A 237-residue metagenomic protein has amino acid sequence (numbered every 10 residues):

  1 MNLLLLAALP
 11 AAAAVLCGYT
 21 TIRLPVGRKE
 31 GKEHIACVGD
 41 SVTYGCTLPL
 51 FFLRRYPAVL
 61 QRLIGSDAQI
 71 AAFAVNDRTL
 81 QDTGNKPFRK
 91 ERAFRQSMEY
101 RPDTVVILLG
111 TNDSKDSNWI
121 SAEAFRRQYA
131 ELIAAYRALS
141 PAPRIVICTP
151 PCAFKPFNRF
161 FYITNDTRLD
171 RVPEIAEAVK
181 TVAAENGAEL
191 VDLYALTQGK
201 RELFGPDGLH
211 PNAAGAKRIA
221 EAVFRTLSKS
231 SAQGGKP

Functional and structural regions predicted by a protein language model:
M1-V38, V42-F51, Q61-D67, E99-Y100 (+4 more regions): N-terminal secretory targeting modules
K32-A36, V42-A130: Conserved SGNH/GDSL esterase-like catalytic core that processes O-acyl groups on lipids and polysaccharides
L48, P150-P237: Catalytic His-Asp segment of secreted/periplasmic serine-dependent ester chemistry enzymes
A71-F73, V146, E189-V191: General small-molecule cofactor/ligand-binding pocket signal
L108, C148-T149: Alpha/beta-hydrolase-fold catalytic nucleophile elbow
L132-Y136: Hydrophobic positions in alpha-helices of CheY-like receiver
L139-R144: A short helix->loop->beta-strand "cap" motif at the edges of active sites that frequently abuts
